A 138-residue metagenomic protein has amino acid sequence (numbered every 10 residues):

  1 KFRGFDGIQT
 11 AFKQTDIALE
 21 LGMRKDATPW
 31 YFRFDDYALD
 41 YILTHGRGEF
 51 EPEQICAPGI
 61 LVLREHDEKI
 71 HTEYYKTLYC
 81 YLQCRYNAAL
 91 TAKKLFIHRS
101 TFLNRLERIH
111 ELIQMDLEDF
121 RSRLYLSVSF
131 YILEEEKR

Functional and structural regions predicted by a protein language model:
K1-R138: Cytosolic nucleotide-utilizing catalytic cores of signal-transduction proteins
